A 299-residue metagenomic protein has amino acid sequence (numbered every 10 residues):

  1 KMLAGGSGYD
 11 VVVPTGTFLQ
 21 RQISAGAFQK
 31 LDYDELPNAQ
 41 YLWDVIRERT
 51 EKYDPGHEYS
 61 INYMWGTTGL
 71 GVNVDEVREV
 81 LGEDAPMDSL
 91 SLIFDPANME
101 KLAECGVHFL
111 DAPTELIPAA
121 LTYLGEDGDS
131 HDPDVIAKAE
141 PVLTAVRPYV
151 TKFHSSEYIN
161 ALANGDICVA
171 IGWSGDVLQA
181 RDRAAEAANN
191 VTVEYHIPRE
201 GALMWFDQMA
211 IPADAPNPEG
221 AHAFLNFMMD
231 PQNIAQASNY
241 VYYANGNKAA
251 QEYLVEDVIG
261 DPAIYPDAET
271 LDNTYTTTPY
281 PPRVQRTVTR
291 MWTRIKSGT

Functional and structural regions predicted by a protein language model:
L3, Q20-W65, P86, S91: Hinge/lid segment of periplasmic solute-binding proteins
G5-P14, A27-Q29, N98, A103-C105 (+1 more regions): Alpha-to-beta junction loops
Q20, K101, H108-A120, L124-H196: Ligand-binding pocket segment of bilobal, Venus flytrap-like solute-binding proteins
Q29-Q40, A187-L203, P212-A215: Short beta-strand->loop
G56-W65, V72-V74, E79-G82, F94-P113 (+2 more regions): Short beta-strand->loop
G71-E76, L121-G125, W205-N217, Q236: A bilobed periplasmic-binding-protein/Venus flytrap-type ligand-binding module shared by bacterial periplasmic
N160, A268-T299: Conserved C-terminal helix/tail region of periplasmic/extracytoplasmic solute-binding proteins
P212-N273: Mature extracytoplasmic/periplasmic domains
